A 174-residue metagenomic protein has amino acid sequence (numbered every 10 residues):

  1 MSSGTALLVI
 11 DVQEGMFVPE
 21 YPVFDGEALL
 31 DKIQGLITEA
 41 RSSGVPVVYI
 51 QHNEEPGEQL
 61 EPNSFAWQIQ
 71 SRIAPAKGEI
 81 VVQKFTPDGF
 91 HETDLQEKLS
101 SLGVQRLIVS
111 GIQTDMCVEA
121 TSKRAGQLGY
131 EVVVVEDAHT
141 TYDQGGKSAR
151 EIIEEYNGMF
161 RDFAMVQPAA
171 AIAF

Functional and structural regions predicted by a protein language model:
S3-A6, Q34-T38, L60-F174: Active-site-adjacent betaalpha module
L8-V12: N-terminal nucleotide-binding beta1-loop-alpha1 segment
Q13, N53-E54, Q113, H139: Catalytic metal-binding/acid-base residues of hydrolase active sites
G15-P19: Short acidic, Gly/Ser-rich segments with clustered Asp/Glu that frequently serve as metal-coordination loops in enzyme
Y21-Y49: A short alpha/beta connector and helix-capping loop motif
Q51-P56, F65-A66: Glycine-rich, small/polar surface segments that engage phosphate groups of diverse ligands
